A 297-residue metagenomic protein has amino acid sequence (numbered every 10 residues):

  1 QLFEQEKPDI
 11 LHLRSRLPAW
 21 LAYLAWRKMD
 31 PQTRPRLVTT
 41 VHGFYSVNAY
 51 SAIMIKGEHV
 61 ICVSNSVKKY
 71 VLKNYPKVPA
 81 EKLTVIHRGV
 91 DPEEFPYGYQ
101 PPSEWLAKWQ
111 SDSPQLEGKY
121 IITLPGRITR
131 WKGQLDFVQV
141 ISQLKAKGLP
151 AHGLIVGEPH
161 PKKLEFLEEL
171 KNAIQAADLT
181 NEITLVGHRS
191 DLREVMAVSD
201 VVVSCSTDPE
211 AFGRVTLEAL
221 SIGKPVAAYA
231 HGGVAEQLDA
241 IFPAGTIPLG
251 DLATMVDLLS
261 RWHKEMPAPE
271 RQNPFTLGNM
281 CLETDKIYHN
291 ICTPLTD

Functional and structural regions predicted by a protein language model:
L13-A19, V41: Short His-centered aromatic/hydrophobic patch
R27-N65, K77: A conserved, positively charged/aromatic
E94-Q100, K264-T293: A charged, aromatic-enriched C-terminal amphipathic alpha-helix characteristic of glycosyltransferases across folds
Y120, L124-Q143, E165: A conserved mid-protein helix/loop that constitutes part of the nucleotide-sugar donor-binding site
P125, H152-E168: Glycosyltransferase donor-sugar binding loop
K162-L167, T180-R189, V195, T246: Active-site donor-binding acidic/aromatic loop of nucleotide-activated sugar and phosphosugar transferases involved
P225-A228: Short hydrophobic beta-strand element within catalytic cores of glycosyltransferases and related nucleotide-activated
A240-A253, S260-K264: Conserved acidic donor-binding segment of nucleotide-sugar-dependent glycosyltransferases
